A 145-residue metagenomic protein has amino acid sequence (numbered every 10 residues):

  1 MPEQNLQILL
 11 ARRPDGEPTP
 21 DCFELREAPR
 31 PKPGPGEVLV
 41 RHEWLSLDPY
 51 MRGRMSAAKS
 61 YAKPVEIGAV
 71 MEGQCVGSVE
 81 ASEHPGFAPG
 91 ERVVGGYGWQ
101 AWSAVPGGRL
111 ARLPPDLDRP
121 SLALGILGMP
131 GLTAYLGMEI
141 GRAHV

Functional and structural regions predicted by a protein language model:
E3-I8: Short structural boundary motif marking the start of a folded domain
L10-G16, L45-L47: Short polar catalytic/cofactor-binding loops
A11, E83, P106-G107: Short acidic-glycine loop/turn motifs at beta-strand connectors
G16, G86, W102: Flexible, glycine-rich phosphate/dinucleotide-binding loops and adjacent beta-alpha linkers at cofactor/substrate
P18-P29: Short glycine/threonine/proline-enriched tight-turn/helix- or strand-capping micro-motif at secondary-structure
P29-L47, M55-W99: Glycine-rich beta-strand-centered segment in the early N-terminal region that forms part of a ligand/cofactor-binding
R52: Beta-strand acidic-aromatic groove motif in beta-rich domains, primarily in extracellular
M71-S78, P89-H144: NAD(P)H dinucleotide-binding glycine-rich loop of Rossmann-like/cofactor-binding domains, especially the beta1-alpha1
